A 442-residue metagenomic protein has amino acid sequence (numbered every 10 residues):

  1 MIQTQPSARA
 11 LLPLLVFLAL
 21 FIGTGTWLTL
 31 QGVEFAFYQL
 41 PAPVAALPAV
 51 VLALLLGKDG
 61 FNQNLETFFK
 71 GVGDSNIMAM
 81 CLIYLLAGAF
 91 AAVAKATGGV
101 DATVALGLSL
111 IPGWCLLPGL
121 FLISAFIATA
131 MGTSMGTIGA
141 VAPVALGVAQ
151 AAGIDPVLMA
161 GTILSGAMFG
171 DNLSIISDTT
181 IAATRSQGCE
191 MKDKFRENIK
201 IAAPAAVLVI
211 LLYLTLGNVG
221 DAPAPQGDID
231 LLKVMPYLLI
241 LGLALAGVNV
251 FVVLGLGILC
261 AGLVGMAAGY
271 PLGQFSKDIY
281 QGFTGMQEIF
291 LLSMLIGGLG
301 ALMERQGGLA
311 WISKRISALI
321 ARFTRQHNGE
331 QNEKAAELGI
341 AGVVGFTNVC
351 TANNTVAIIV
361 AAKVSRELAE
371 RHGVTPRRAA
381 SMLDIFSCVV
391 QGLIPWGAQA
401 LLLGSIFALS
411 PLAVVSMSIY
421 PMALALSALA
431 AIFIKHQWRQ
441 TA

Functional and structural regions predicted by a protein language model:
I2, K58-F61, G73-I77, A96 (+7 more regions): Juxtamembrane helix-boundary/capping and inter-helix hinge elements in multi-pass membrane proteins
I2, S165-M168, N172-G227, L232 (+2 more regions): Juxtamembrane and boundary regions of transmembrane helices in multi-pass small-molecule transporters and channels
Q3-P6, T29-P43, G71-S75, G107-P112 (+5 more regions): Interfacial loop-to-helix junctions that mark the boundaries of transmembrane helices in multi-pass membrane
R9-I22, A36-G57, M78-L86, V141 (+4 more regions): Hydrophobic mid-bilayer segments of alpha-helices in multi-pass membrane transport proteins, especially secondary
Q39-L47, V51-L55, L65-G98, W114 (+6 more regions): Core transmembrane alpha-helical segments of multi-pass membrane transporters/permeases
C81-A91, P112-V144, S317-V364: Hydrophobic alpha-helical transmembrane segments of multi-pass integral membrane proteins, predominantly secondary
I83, W114-I127, G153-G170, N332-N348 (+2 more regions): Alpha-helical transmembrane segments of multi-pass membrane proteins
G136-G147, L164, I175-C189, S313-K314 (+2 more regions): Re-entrant/interfacial helical elements at transmembrane boundaries that shape and gate the permeation pathway
